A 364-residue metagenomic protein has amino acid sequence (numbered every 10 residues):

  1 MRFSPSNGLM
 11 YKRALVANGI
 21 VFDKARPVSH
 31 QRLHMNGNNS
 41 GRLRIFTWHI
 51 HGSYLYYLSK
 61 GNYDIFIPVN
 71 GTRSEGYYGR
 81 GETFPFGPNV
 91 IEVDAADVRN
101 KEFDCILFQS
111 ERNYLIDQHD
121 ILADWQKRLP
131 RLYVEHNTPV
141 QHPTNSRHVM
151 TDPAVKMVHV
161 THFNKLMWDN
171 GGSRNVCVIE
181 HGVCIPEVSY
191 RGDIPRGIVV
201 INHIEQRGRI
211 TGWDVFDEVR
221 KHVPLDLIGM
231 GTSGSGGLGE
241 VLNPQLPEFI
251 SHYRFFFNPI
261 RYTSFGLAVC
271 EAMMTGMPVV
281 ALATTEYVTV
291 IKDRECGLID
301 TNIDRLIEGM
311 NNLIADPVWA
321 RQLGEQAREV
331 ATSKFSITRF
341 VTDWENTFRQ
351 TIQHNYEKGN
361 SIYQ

Functional and structural regions predicted by a protein language model:
H51-Y54, Y63-A154, F163: Extended catalytic core of nucleotide-activated donor transferases of GT-like folds
I67, M167-N170, G182-E240: Conserved catalytic-core segment of nucleotide-activated headgroup transferases in glycan assembly
P247, C270-M274, T285-T289: Short alpha-helical segment that forms part of, or immediately flanks, the ligand-binding pocket in carbohydrate-active
F256-F257: A short hydrophobic beta-strand element within the catalytic core of glycosyltransferases that build diverse glycans
R261: Aromatic "clamp/platform" in nucleotide-sugar-dependent glycosyltransferases that forms part of the donor/acceptor
P278-A281: Short hydrophobic beta-strand element within catalytic cores of glycosyltransferases and related nucleotide-activated
D293-D304, N312-V318: Conserved acidic donor-binding segment of nucleotide-sugar-dependent glycosyltransferases
A315-E357: A charged, aromatic-enriched C-terminal amphipathic alpha-helix characteristic of glycosyltransferases across folds
